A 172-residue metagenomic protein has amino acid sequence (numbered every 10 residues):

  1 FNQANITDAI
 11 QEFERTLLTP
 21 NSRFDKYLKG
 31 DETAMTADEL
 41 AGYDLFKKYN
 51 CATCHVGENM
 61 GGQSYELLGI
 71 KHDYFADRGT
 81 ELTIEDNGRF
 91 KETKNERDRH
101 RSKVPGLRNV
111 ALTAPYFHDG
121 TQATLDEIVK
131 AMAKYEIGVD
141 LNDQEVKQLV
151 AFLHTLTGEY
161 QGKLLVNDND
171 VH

Functional and structural regions predicted by a protein language model:
F1-T33: Extracytoplasmic redox metalloprotein regions
S22-A123, E127-K130, I137-V139, L164-H172: Short glycine/threonine-rich turn/loop motifs
G57, Y135, T155-E159: Generic structural signal for alpha-helix termini and adjacent loop/cap motifs
S102-P105, V146-V150: Active-site lining segments that contact anionic ligands and/or coordinate catalytic metals
Q148-H172: A cross-kingdom marker for long, charged
